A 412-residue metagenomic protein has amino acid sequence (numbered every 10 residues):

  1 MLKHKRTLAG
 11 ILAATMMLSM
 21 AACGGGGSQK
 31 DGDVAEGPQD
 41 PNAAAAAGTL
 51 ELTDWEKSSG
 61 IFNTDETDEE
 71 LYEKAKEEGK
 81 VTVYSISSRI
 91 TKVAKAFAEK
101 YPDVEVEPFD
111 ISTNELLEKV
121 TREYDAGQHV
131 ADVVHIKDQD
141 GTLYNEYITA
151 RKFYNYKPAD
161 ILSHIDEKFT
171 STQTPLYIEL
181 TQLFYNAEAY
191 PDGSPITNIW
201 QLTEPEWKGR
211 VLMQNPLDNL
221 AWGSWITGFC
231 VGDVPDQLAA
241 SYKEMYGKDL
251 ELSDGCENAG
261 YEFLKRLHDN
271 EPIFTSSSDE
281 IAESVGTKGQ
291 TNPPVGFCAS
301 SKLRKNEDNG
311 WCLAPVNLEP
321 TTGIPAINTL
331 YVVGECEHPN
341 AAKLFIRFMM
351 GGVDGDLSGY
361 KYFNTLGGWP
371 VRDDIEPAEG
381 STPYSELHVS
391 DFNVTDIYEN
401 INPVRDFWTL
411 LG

Functional and structural regions predicted by a protein language model:
M1-E78: Short, low-complexity disordered leader/linker segments with a strong preference for bacterial N-terminal type II
A44-E51, W55-K57, E386-G412: Conserved C-terminal helix/tail region of periplasmic/extracytoplasmic solute-binding proteins
K74-K76, A126-H129, T174-I178, E204-E206 (+5 more regions): Extracellular/periplasmic catalytic domains that process cell-envelope and extracellular macromolecules
V83, G127-H135, F274, T291-A299 (+1 more regions): Paired acidic/hydrophobic, glycine-rich loop segments that form the ligand-binding mouth/hinge of periplasmic-binding
Y84-K95, E107-T121, H129-G286: Extracytoplasmic ligand-binding site segments that recognize negatively charged/polar headgroups
D140-E146, P293-C312: A ligand-binding cleft/hinge motif common to bilobed small-molecule-binding domains
S163-E167, I178-T181, L264-L267, N309-G334: Periplasmic-binding protein-like
G323-T395: Mature extracytoplasmic/periplasmic domains
